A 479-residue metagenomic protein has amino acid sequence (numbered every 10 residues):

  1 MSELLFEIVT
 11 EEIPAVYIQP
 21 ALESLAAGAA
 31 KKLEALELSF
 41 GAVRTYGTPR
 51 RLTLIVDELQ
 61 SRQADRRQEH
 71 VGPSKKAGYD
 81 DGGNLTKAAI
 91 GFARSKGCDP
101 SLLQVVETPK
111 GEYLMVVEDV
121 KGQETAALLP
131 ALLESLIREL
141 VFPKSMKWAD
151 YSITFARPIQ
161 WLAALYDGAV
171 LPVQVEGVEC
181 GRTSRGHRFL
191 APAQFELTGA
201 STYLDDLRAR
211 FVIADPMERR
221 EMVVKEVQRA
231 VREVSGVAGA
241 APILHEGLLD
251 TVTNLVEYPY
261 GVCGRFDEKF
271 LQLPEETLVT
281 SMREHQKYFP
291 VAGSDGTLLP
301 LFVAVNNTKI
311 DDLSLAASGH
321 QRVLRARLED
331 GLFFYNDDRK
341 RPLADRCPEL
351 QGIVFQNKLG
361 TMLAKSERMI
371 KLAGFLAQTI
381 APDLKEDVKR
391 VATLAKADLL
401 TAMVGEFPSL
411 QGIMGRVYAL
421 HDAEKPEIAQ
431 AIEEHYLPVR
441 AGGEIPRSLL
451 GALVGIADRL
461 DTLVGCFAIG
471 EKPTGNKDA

Functional and structural regions predicted by a protein language model:
M1-A479: Amphipathic alpha-helical "coupling" segments that flank catalytic cores
